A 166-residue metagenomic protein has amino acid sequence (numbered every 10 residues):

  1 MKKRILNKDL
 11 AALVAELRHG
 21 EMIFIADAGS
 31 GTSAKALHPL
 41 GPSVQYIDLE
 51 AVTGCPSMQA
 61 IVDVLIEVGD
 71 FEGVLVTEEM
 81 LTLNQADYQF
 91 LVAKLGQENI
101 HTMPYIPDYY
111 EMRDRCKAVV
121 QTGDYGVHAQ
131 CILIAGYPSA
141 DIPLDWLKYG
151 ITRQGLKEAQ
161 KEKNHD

Functional and structural regions predicted by a protein language model:
M1-G54: Long, hydrophobic N-terminal alpha-helical segment
R4, K8, V52-Q59, L81 (+2 more regions): Electropositive phosphate-/nucleotide-binding environments in soluble metabolic enzymes
L6, A11, A15, H19 (+3 more regions): Generic secondary-structure signature for well-ordered alpha-helical cores
D9, A26-A28, S33, L49 (+4 more regions): Fold-independent oxyanion-binding glycine-rich loops and adjacent beta-strand/coil segments at enzyme active sites
E21-F24, V44-Y46, E72-L75, E98-H101 (+2 more regions): Structural motif
L49-G69: Long, charge-dense
V68-E98: Ordered, amphipathic secondary-structure segments that act as subunit-interaction surfaces in large macromolecular
D87-D166: Glycine-rich, aromatic-bearing surface loops/beta-hairpins
